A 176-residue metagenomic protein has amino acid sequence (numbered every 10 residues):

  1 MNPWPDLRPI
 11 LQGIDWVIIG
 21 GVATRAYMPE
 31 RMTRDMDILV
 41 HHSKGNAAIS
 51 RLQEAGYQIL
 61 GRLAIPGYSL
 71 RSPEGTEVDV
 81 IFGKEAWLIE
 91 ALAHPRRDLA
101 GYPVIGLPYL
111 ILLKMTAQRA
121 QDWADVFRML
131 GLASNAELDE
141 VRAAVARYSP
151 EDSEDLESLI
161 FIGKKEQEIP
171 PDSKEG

Functional and structural regions predicted by a protein language model:
M1-G176: Compositionally biased terminal segments of proteins
